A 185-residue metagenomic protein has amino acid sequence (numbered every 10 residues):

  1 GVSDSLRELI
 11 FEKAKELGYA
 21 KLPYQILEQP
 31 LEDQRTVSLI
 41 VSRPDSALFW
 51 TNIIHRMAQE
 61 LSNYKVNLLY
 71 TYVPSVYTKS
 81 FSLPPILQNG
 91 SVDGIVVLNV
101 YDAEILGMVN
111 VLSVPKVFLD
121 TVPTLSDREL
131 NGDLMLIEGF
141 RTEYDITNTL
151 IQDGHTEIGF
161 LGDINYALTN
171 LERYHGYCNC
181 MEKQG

Functional and structural regions predicted by a protein language model:
G1, N170, C180-G185: Short, intrinsically disordered, charge-balanced linker/junction segments flanking boundaries in proteins
G1-E28: N-terminal helix-turn-helix DNA-binding module of bacterial transcription factors
R7, T51-H55, Y144, N170-C178: Short, surface-exposed alpha-helical segments at coil->helix boundaries
A14, L61, M181: Conserved hydrophobic residues forming the short capping helix/wall of the S-adenosyl-L-methionine
A20, D93, H155-I158: Short acidic/polar active-site loop segments enriched in Thr and Asp
P30-N148: Alpha-helical recognition/docking segments in bacterial nutrient-uptake and carbohydrate-utilization systems
L98-N99, D153, T169: Replace "coordinates the UDP/GDP/TDP-sugar" with "coordinates nucleotide-activated sugar donors
G132-L161, H175, N179: Hydrophobic alpha-helical segments within soluble ligand-binding/sensing domains
